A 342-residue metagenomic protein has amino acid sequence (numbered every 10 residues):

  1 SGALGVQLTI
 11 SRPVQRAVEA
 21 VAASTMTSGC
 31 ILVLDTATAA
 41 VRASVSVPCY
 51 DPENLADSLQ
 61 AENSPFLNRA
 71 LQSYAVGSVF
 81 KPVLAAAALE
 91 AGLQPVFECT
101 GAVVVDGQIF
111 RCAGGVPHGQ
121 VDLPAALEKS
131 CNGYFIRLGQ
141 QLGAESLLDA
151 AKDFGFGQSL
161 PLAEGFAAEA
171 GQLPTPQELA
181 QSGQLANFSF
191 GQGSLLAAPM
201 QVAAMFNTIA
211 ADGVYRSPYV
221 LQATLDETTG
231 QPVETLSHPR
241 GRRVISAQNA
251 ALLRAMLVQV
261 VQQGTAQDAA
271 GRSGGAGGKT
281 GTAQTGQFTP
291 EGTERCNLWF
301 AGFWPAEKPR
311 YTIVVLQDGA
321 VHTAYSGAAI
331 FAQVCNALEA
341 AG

Functional and structural regions predicted by a protein language model:
S1-A56, P95, E145-D153, A270-G271 (+1 more regions): Periplasmic/cell-envelope proteins involved in peptidoglycan metabolism and beta-lactam response
D35-S78, V83-Q317: Beta-lactam-recognizing serine transpeptidase/beta-lactamase-like catalytic domain environment
